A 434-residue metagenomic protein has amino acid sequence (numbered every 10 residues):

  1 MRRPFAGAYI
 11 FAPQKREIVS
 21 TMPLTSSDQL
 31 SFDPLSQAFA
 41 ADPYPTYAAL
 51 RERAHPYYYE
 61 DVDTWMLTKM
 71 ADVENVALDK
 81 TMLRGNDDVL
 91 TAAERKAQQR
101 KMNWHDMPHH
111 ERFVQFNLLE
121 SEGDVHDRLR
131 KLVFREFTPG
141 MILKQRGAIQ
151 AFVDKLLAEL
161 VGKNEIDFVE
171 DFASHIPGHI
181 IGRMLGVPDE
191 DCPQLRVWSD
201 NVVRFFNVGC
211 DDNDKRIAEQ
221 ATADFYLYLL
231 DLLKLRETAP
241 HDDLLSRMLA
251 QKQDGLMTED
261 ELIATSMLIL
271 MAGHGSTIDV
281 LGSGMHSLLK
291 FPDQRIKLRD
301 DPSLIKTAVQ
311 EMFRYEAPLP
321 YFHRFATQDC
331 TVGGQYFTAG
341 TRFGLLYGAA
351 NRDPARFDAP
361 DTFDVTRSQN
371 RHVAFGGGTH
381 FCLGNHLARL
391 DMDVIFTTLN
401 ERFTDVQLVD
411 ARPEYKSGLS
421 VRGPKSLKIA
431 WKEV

Functional and structural regions predicted by a protein language model:
R3, Y9-V434: Cytochrome P450
